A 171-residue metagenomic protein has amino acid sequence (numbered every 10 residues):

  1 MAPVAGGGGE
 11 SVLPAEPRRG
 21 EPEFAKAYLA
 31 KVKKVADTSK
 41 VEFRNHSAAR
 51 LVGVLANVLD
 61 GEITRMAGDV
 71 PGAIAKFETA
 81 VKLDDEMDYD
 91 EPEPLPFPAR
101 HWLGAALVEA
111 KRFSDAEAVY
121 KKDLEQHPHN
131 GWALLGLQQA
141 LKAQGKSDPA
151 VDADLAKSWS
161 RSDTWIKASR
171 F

Functional and structural regions predicted by a protein language model:
P3-V4, R44-S47, L51-G53, P94 (+1 more regions): Residue signature of alpha-solenoid helical repeat architecture, marking inter-repeat boundaries and helix-start
S11, V52-L55, L59, W102 (+1 more regions): "A position-specific structural signal for the A-helix of alpha-solenoid helical repeats
A30-V41, E78-D88, K122-Q126, A156-K157: Amphipathic alpha-helical segments of tetratricopeptide repeats
A143-F171: Terminal, low-structured helical/coil segments at or just beyond the last alpha-helical repeat
